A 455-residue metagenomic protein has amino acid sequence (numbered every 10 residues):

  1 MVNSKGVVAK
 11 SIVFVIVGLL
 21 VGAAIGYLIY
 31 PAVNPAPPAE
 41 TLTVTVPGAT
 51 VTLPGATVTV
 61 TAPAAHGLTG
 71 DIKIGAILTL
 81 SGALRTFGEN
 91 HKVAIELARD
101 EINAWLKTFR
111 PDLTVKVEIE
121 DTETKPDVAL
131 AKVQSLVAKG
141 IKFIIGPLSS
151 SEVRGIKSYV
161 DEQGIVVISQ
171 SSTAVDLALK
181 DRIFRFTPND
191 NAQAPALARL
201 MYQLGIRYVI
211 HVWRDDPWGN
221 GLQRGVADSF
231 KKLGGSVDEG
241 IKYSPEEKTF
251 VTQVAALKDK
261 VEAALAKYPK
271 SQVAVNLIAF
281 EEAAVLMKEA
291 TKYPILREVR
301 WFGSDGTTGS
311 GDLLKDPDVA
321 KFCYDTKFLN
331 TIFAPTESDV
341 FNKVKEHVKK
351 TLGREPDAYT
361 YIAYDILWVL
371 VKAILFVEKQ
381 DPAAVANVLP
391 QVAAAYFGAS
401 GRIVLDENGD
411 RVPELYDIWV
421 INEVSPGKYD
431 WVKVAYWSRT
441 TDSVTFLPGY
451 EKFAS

Functional and structural regions predicted by a protein language model:
M1-S455: Extracytosolic ligand-binding ectodomains
